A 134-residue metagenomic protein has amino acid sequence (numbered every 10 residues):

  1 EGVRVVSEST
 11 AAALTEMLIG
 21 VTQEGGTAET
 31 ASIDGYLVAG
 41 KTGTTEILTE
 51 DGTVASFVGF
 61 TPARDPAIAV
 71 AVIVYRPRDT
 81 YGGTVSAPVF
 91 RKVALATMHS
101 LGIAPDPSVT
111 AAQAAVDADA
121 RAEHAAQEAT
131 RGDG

Functional and structural regions predicted by a protein language model:
E1-G2, S9, T15-G102: Active-site beta-strand/loop architecture of penicillin-binding DD-peptidases
G2, A87-G134: Short, gly/Ser/Thr-rich active-site loops of penicillin-recognizing serine hydrolases
